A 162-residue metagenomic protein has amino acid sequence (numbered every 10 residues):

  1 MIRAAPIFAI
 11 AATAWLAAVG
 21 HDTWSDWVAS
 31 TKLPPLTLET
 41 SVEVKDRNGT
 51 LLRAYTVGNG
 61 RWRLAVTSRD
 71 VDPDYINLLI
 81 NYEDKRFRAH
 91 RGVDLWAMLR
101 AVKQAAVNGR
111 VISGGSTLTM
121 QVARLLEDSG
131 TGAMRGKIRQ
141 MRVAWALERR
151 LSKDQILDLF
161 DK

Functional and structural regions predicted by a protein language model:
M1-K162: Juxtamembrane regions of bacterial inner-membrane/periplasmic proteins, predominantly the peptidoglycan biogenesis
